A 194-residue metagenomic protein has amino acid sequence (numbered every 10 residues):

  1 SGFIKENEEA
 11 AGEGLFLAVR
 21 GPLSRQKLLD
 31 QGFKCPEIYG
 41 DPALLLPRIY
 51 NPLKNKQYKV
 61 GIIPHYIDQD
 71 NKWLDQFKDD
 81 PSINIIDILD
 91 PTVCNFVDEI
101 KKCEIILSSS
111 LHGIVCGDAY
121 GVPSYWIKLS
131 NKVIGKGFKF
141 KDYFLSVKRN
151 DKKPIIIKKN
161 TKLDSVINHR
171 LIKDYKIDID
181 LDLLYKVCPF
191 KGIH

Functional and structural regions predicted by a protein language model:
S1-H194: Active-site anion-handling motifs in enzyme catalytic cores
